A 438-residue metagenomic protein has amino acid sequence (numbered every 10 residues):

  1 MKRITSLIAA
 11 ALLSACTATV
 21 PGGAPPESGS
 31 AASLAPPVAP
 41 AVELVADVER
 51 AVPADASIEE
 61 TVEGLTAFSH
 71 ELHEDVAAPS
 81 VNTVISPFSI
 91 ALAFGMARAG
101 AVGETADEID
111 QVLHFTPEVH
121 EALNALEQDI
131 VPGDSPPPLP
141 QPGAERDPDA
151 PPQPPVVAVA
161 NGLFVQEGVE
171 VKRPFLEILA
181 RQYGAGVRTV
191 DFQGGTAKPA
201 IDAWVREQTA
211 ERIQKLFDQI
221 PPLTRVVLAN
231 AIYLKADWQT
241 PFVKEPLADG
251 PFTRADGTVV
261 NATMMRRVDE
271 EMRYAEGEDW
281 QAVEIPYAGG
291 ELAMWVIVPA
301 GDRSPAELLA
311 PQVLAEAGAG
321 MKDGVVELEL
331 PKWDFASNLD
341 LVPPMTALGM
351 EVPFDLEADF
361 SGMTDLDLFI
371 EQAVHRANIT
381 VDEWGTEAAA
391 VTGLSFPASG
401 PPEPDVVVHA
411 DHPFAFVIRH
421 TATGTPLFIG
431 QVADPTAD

Functional and structural regions predicted by a protein language model:
K2-F192: Detector for small/aliphatic-rich hydrophobic stretches
A35, S80, V119-E121, L126-V296 (+2 more regions): Non-catalytic, conformational "gating/processing" segments within enzyme and secreted inhibitor domains
V84, G95, F164, A293-V296 (+2 more regions): Structural recognition of the beta-strand scaffold that forms the well-ordered cores of secreted hydrolase catalytic
G103-I109, R303-A306, S337-D340, A389 (+2 more regions): Extracytoplasmic/secreted cell-surface and envelope-processing proteins
D107-L113, F242-D249, A306-E316: Short Gly/aromatic-enriched secondary-structure transition segments
G290-L292, P299-K322: Internal alpha/beta scaffold segment
Q372-D438: C-terminal soluble interaction/assembly domains
